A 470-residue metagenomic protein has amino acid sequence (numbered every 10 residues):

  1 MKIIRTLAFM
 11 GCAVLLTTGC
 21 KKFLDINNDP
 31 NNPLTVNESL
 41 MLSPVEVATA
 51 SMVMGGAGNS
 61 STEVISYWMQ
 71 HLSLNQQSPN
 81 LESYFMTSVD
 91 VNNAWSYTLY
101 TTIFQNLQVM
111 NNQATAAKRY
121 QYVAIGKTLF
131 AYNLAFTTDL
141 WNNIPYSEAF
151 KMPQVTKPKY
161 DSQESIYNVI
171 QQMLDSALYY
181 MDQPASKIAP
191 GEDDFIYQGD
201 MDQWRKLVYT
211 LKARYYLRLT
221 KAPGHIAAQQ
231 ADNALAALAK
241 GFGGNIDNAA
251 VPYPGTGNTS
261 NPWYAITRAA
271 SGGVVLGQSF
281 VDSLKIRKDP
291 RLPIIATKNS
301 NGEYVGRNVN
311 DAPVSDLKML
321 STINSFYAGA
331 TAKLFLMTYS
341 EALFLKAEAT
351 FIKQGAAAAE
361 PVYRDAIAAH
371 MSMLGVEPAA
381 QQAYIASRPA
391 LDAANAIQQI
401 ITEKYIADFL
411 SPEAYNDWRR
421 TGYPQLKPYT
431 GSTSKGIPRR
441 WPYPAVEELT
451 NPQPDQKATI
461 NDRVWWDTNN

Functional and structural regions predicted by a protein language model:
M1, C20-K22, A131, I170 (+1 more regions): Terminal processing/anchoring signals of secreted or surface-associated proteins and related intramolecular
M1-N28: Bacterial Sec-dependent N-terminal signal peptides
C20-N75, E82, M86, A116 (+3 more regions): Membrane-proximal, proline-rich intrinsically disordered regions
V36-S39, S73-A369, A393-I397: Structured, solvent-exposed acidic/aromatic patches
P184-I188, P223, M373-E377, D408-N416 (+1 more regions): Substrate-binding/catalytic groove segments of enzymes that remodel or degrade extracellular structural polymers
M201, I286, L292-A296, A386-N470: Long, intrinsically disordered, low-complexity segments
A366, H370, G375-Y384: Conserved small-residue
